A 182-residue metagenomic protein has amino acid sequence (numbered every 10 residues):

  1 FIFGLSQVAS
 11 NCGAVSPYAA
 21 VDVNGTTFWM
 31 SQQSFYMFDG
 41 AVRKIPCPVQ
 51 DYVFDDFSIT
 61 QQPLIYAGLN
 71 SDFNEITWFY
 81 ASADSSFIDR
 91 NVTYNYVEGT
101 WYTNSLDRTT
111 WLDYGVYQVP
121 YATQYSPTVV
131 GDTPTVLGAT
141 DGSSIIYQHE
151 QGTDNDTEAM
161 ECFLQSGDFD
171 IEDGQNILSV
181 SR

Functional and structural regions predicted by a protein language model:
F1, W29-M30: Secondary-structure boundary elements
F1-V8: Surface-exposed extracellular loop regions of Gram-negative outer-membrane beta-barrel proteins
S10-T26, Q32-R182: Beta-sheet repeat architectures centered on beta-propellers
